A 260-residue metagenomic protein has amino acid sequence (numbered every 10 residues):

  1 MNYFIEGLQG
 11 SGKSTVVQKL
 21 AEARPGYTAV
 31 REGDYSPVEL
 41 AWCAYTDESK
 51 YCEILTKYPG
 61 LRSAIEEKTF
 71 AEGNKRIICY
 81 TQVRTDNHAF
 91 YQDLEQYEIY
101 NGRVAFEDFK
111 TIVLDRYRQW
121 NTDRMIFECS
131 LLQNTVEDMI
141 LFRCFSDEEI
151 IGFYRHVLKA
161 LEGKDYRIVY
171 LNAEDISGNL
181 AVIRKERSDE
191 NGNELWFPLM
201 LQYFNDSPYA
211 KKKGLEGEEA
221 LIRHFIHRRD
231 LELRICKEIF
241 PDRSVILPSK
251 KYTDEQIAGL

Functional and structural regions predicted by a protein language model:
L8: P-loop (Walker A) phosphate-binding loop of NTP-binding proteins
S11: ATP-binding Walker
S14: Walker A/P-loop
A21-T81, M139: Conserved substrate/cofactor phosphate-moiety recognition/catalytic segment in nucleotide-dependent phosphotransferases
R62-L161: Glycine-rich phosphate-binding loop used to anchor ATP phosphates in small-molecule kinases, encompassing both
F127-S130, D147-Y203: Conserved phosphate-donor/acceptor-positioning beta-strand/loop module used by diverse small-molecule
W196-L260: NTP-dependent small-molecule kinase module
